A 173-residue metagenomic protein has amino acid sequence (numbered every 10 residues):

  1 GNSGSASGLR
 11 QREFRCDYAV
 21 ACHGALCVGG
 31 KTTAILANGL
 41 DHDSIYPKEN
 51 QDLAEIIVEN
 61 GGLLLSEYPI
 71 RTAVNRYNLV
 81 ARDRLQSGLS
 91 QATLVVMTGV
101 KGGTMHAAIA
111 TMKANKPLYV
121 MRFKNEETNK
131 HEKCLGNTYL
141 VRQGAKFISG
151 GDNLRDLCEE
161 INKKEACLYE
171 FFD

Functional and structural regions predicted by a protein language model:
G1-D173: Glycine-biased, small-residue-rich flexible motifs in mid-sequence functional cores and linkers
